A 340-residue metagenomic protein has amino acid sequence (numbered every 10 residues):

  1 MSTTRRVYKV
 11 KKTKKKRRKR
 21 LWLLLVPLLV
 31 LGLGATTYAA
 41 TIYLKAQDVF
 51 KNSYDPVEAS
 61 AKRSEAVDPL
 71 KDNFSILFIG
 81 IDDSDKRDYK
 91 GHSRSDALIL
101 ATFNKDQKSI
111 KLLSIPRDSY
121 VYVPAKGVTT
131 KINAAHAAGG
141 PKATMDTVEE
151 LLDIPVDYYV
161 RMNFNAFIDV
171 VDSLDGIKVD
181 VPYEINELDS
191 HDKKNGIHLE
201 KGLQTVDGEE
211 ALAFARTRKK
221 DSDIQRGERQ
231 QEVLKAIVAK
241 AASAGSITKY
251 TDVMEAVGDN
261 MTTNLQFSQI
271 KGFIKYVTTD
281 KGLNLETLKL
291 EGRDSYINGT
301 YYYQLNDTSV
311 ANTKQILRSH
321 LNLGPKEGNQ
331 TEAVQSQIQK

Functional and structural regions predicted by a protein language model:
S2-T4, K15-Q107, G292, L305: Entry/capping segment at the start of metal-dependent catalytic domains with acidic active-site entry clusters
Y54-P56, K62-S64, S119, V128 (+1 more regions): C-terminal solvent-exposed extensions
V67, K71, D172-T248, Q339: Flexible, polar/acidic helix-loop-strand segments at domain edges
K71-F74, S93-L98, Q107-I115, G127 (+8 more regions): Extracytoplasmic
D85-Y89, T130-A138, D153-Y158, K201 (+4 more regions): Second-shell loop/turn segments in exported
S95-A97, T129, P141-E149, F164-I168 (+10 more regions): Extracytoplasmic/secreted envelope proteins and their assembly/folding machinery, especially bacterial periplasmic
K105, Y120, P124, A137 (+8 more regions): Sec-exported extracytoplasmic/periplasmic mature domains
A134-K193, Q266: Amphipathic, coiled-coil-like alpha-helical scaffolding segments used for oligomerization/assembly
